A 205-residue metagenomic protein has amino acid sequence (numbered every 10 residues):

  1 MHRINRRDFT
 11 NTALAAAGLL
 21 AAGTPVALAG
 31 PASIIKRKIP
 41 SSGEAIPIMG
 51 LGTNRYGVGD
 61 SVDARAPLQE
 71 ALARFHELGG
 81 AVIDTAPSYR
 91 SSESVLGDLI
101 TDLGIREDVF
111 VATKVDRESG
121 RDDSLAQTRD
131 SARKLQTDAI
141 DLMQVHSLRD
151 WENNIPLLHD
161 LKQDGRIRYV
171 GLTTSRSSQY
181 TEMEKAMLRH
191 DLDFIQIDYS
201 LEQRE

Functional and structural regions predicted by a protein language model:
M1-A17: N-terminal secretory signal peptides and thylakoid transit peptides that target proteins across membranes
G23-G52: C-terminal segment of N-terminal export signals and the immediately downstream linker at the start of the mature
I39, L51, I83, L96 (+4 more regions): Conserved, mostly hydrophobic/aromatic
P40-G43, G97-R106, R129-Q136, K162 (+1 more regions): Acidic (Asp/Glu)-rich catalytic clusters
S61-R74, G120-K134, S177-K185: Short, acidic/polar
D84-I100: Glycine-rich, proline-tolerant flexible connector loops at the mouths of alpha/beta enzymes
L135-D150: Active-site groove signature of glycoside hydrolases
L148-E205: Beta/alpha (TIM)-barrel catalytic core signal, keyed to glycine-rich beta->alpha loops juxtaposed to Asp/Glu that bind
